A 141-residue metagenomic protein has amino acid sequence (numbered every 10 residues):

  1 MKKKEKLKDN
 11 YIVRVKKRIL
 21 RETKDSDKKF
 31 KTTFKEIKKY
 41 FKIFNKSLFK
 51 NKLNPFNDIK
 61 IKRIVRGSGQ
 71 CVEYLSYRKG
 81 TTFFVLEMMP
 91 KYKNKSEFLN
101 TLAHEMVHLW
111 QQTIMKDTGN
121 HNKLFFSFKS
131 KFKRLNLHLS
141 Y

Functional and structural regions predicted by a protein language model:
M1-N100, L109-Y141: Active-site-proximal or metal-binding-adjacent scaffold patches in catalytic folds
E105: Walker B catalytic acidic pair
